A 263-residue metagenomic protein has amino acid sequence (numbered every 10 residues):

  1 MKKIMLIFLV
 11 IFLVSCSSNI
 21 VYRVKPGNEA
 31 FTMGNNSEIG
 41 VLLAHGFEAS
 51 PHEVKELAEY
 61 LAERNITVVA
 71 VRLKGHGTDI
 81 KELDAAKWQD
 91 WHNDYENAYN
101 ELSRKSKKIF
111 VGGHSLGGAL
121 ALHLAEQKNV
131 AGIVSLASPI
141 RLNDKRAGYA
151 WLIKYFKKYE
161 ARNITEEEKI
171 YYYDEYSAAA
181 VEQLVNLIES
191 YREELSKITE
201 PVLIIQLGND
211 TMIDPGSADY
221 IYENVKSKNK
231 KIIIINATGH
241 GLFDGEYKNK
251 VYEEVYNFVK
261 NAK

Functional and structural regions predicted by a protein language model:
E48-E59: The serine-hydrolase catalytic nucleophile loop
L57, E200, D214-E223: Short alpha-helix in the alpha/beta-hydrolase fold that links the catalytic acid
A58-I80: Conserved alpha/beta-hydrolase
G113-G117, A121: Gly/Ala-rich beta-loop-alpha elbow adjacent to hydrolase catalytic centers
V134-D144: Active-site nucleophile loop of the alpha/beta-hydrolase fold
I198, I204-Q206, D210: Short beta-strand/loop motif that positions the catalytic acidic residue of the alpha/beta-hydrolase fold
D219, E223-G241: Catalytic histidine neighborhood in serine/cysteine hydrolases with alpha/beta-hydrolase-type architecture
A237-K263: Catalytic active-site module of serine/aspartate enzymes centered on a nucleophile-bearing elbow/loop
